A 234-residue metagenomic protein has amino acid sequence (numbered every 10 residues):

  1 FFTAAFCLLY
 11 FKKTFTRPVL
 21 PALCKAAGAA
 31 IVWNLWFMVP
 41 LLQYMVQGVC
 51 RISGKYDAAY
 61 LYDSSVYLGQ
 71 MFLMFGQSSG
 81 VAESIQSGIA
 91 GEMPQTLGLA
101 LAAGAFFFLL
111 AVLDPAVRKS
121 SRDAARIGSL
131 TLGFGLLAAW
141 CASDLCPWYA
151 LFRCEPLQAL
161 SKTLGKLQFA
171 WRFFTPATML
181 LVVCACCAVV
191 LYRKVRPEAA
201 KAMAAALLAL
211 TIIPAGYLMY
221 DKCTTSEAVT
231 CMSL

Functional and structural regions predicted by a protein language model:
F1-A5, K25-A27: Conserved alpha/beta enzyme-core scaffolds, especially Rossmann-like or related mixed alpha/beta domains that build
A4-L9, G104-A111, T178-R193: Transmembrane alpha-helical segments
K12-L23, F106-Y149, R196-A199: Membrane-interface helix-loop-helix junctions at transmembrane boundaries of multi-pass membrane enzymes, predominantly
V19-A116, I127: Periplasmic/ER-lumenal interhelical loops and adjacent helix-loop junctions in multi-pass membrane proteins
C24, G28-V32, L132, L136 (+1 more regions): Hydrophobic, lipid-facing residues on alpha-helical transmembrane segments of integral membrane proteins
W33-C50, L68-S78, S129-Q168, L210-E227: Membrane-interface helix-loop junctions at the exits of transmembrane helices
P156-L191: Hydrophobic/aromatic-rich transmembrane helices and adjacent perimembrane loops
E227-L234: Basic, alpha-helical nucleic-acid-binding regions used in initiation and control of genome expression
